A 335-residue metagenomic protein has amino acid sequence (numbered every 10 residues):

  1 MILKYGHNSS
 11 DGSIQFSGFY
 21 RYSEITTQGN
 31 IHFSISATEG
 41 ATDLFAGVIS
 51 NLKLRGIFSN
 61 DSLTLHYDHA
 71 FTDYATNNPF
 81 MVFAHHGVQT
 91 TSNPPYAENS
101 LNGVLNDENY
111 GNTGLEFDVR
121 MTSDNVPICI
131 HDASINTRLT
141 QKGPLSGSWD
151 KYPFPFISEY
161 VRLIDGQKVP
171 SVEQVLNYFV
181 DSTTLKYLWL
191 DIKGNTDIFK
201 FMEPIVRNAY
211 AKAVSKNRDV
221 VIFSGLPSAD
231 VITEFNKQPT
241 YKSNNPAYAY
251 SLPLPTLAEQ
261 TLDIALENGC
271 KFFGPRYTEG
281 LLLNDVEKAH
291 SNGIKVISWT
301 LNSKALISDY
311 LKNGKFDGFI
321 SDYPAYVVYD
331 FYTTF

Functional and structural regions predicted by a protein language model:
I2-G225, A229-F335: Phosphate-group recognition and catalysis centered on beta-loop-alpha active-site segments
